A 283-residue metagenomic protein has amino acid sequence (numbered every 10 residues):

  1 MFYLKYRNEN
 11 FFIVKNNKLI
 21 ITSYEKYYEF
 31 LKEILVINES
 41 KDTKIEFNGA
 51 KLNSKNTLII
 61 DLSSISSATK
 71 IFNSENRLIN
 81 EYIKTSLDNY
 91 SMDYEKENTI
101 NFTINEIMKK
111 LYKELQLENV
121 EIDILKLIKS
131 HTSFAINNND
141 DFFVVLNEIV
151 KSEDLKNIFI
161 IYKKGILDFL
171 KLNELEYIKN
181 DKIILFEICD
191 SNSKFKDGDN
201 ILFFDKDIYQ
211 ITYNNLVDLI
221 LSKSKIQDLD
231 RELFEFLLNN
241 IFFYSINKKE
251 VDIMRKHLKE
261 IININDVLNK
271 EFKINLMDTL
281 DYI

Functional and structural regions predicted by a protein language model:
M1-S74, I264-I283: Glycine-rich P-loop/Walker A and Walker A-like loops and their local beta1-loop-alpha1 context in P-loop NTPases
N10-F11, L19-I21, L221-I283: Preference for solvent-exposed, low-hydrophobicity sequence contexts
N16-I20, K156-I160, I184: Residue-level preference for the first positions of well-ordered beta-strands
I21-K26, I160-I166, I188-D190: Structural motif
V36-E46, D154-L155, L175-E187: Structural alpha-beta junctions
D88-D140: Conserved P-loop NTPase mechanochemical-coupling segment
L125-L172: Conserved helicase/translocase P-loop NTPase motor core
K171-F243: The catalytic "switch" region of P-loop NTPases
